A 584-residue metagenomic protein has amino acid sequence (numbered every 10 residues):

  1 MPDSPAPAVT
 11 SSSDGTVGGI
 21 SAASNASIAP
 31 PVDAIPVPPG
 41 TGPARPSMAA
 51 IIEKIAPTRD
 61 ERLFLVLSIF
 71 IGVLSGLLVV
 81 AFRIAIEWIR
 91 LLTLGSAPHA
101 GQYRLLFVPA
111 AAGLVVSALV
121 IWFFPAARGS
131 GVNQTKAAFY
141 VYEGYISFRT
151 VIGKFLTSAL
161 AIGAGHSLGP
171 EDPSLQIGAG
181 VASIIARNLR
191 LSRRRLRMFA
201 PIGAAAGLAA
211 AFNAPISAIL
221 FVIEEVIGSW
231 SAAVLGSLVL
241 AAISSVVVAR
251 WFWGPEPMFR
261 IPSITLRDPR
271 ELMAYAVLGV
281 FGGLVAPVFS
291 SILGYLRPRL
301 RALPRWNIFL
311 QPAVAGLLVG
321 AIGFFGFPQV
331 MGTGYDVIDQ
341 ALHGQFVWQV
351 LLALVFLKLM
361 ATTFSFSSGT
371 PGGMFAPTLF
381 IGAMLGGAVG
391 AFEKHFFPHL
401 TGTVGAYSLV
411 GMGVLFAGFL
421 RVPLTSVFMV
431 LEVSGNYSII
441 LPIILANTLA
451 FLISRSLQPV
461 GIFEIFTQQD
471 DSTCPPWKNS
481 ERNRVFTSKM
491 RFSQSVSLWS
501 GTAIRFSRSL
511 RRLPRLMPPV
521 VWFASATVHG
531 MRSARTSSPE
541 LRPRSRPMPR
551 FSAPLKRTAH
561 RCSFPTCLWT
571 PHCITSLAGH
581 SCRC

Functional and structural regions predicted by a protein language model:
M1-K489, Q494-P514, P518-A526, T536 (+1 more regions): Alpha-helical transmembrane segments and immediately membrane-proximal extracytoplasmic
W499-T502, P519-A534, S563-T566, S576 (+1 more regions): Cytosolic beta-strand hydrophobic patch enriched in CBS
P549, A553-R583: Cytosolic regulatory modules rich in charged/polar residues
